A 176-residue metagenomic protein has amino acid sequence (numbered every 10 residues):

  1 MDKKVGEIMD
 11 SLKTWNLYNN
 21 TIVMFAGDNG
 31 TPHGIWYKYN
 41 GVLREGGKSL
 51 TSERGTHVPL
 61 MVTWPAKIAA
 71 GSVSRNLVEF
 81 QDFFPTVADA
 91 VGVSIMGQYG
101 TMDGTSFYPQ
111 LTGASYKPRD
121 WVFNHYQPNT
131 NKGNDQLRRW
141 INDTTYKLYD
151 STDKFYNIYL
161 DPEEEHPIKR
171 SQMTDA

Functional and structural regions predicted by a protein language model:
M1-Y39: Metal-dependent active-site segment of extracytoplasmic phospho-/sulfohydrolases and closely related
V5, V23-F25, P59, F83 (+1 more regions): Structural scaffold positions in well-ordered secondary structure
K13-Y18, G55, F84-P85: Feature captures the catalytic ectodomains and active-site-proximal regions of enzymes that hydrolyze or transfer
L17-V23, T56-V58, K117-D120, D143-Y146: Loop/turn elements at helix/coil->beta-strand transitions in domains of secreted/extracellular proteins
T31-T51, I68-A69, N76, Q81-E163: C-terminal cap/loop subdomain of S1 sulfatases and analogous C-terminal strand-loop tails that border
M61-A70: The feature captures the short pre-catalytic strand/loop hairpin that immediately precedes and shapes the active-site
G71-S74, R170: Second-shell loop/turn segments in exported
Y116-K117, Q172-A176: Short, intrinsically disordered, charge-balanced linker/junction segments flanking boundaries in proteins
